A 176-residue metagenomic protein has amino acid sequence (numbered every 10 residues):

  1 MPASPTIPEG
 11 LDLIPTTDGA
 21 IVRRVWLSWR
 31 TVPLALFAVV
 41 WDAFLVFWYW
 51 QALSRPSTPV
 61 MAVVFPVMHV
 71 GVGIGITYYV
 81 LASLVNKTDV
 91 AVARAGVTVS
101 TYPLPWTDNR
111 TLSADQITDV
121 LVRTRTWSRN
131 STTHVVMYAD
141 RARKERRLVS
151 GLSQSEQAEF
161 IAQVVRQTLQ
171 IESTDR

Functional and structural regions predicted by a protein language model:
P2-D18, V25-S28, A82-L84, R94-E159 (+1 more regions): Non-transmembrane, membrane-adjacent beta-strand/coil modules in membrane-associated proteins and peripheral
R23-T88, T174-R176: Alpha-helical transmembrane spans
V39-W41, Q116-T118, V164-R166: Short, charged/polar low-complexity linear motifs in solvent-exposed/disordered segments
S57-P59, P66, V135-A142, R166: A general structural signal for short secondary-structure boundary/capping elements
V90-V92: Extended beta-sheet lipid-handling architectures
A162-R176: Cytosol-/stroma-facing membrane-proximal "stalk/adaptor" domains immediately downstream of transmembrane anchors
